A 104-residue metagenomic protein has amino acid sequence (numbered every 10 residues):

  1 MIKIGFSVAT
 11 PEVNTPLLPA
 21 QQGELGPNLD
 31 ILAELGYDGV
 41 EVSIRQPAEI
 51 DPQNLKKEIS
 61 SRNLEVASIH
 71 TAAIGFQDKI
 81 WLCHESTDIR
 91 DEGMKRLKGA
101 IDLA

Functional and structural regions predicted by a protein language model:
M1-D102: N-terminal pre-domain/capping segments
